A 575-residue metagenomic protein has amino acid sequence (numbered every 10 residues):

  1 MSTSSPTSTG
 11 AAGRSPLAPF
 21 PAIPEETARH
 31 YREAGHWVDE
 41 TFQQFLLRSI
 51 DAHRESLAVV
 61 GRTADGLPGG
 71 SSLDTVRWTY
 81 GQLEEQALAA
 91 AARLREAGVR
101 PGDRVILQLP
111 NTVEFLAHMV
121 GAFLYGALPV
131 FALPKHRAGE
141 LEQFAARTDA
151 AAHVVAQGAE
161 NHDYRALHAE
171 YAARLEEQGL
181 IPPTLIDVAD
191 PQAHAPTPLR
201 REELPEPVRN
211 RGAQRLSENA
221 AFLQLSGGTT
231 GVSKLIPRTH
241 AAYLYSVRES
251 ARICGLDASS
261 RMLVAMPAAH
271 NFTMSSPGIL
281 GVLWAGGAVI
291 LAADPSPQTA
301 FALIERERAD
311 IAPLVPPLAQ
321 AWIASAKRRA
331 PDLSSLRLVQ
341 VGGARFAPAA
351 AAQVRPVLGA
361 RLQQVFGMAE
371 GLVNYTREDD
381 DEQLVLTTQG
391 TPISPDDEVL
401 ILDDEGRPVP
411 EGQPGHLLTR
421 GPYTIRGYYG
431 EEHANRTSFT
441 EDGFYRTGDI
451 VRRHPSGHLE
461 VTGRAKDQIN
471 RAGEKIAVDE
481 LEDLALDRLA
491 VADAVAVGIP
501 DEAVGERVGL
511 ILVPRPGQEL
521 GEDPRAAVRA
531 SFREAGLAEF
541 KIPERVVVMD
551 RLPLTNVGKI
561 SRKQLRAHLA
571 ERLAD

Functional and structural regions predicted by a protein language model:
S2-A12, V120, A127-L199, P516: Structural core segment of the AMP-binding/adenylate-forming
H36-V38, E55-T112, L116-V120, R137-E142 (+3 more regions): Conserved AMP-binding/adenylate-forming core of the ANL superfamily
R77-G81, A221-R248: Conserved AMP-binding A3 loop
H136-Q143, H153-V155, A312, G421 (+4 more regions): AMP-binding/adenylate-forming catalytic core of the ANL superfamily
L244-R261, N271-I311, S325: Conserved AMP-binding/adenylation subdomain of ANL enzymes
A309-P313, S325-L384, E398: Gly/Ser/Thr-rich phosphate-binding loop
V385, L400-L418, P455-S456, Q518-R525 (+1 more regions): Conserved beta-loop-beta connector loops within the AMP-binding
P392-D396, R407-S438, I476: Conserved ATP/PPi-binding loop(s) of AMP-dependent carboxylate-activating enzymes
